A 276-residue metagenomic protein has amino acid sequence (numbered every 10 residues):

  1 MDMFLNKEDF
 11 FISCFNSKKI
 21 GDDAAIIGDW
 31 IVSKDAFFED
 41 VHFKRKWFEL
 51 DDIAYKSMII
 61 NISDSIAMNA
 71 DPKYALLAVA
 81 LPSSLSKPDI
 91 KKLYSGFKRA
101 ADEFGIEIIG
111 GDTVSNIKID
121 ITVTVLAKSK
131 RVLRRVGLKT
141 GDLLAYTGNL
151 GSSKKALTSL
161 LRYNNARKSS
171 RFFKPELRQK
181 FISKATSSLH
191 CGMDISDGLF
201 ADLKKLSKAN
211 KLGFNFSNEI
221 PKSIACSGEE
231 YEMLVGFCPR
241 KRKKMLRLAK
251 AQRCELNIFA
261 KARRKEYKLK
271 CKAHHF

Functional and structural regions predicted by a protein language model:
M1-F276: Helix-biased detector of long, well-ordered alpha-helical tracts
